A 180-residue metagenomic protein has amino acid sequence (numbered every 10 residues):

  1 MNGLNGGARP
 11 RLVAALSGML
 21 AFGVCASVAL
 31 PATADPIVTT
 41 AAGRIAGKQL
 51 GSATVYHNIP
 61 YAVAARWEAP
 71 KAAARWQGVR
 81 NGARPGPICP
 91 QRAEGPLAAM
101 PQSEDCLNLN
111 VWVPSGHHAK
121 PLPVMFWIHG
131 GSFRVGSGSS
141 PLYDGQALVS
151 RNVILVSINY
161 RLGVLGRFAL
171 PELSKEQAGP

Functional and structural regions predicted by a protein language model:
M1-R9: N-terminal secretory signal peptides that target proteins for export/translocation
G7, G18-A21, A32: Compositionally biased, intrinsically disordered low-complexity regions
A15-S27: Bacterial N-terminal signal peptides
P31-P180: Non-catalytic accessory segments of hydrolases
